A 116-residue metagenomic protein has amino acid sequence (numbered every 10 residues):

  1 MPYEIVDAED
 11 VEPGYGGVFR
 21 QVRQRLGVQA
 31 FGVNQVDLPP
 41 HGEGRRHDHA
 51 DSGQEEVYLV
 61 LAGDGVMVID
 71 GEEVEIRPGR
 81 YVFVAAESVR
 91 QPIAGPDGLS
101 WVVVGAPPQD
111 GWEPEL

Functional and structural regions predicted by a protein language model:
M1-G32, P39-P40, R46, E113-L116: A short, N-terminal "cap"/entry segment at the start of jelly-roll beta-barrel domains of the cupin/DSBH fold
Y3, P13, Q91-L116: Double-stranded beta-helix
G27-Q29, V68-E72, G95: Short strand-coil-strand connectors
F31, V36, E72-V74: Well-ordered beta-strand scaffold positions
Q35-P39, A50-M67: Short, conserved beta-strand element in jelly-roll/cupin
R46, M67-V68, V84, R90-P96: Short beta-strand His + acidic residue motifs that chelate non-heme Fe in jelly-roll/DSBH and cupin folds
V57, D64-V66, E73, V89 (+1 more regions): Structural motif
G71-A86: Short acidic-glycine-tyrosine-enriched beta hairpin
